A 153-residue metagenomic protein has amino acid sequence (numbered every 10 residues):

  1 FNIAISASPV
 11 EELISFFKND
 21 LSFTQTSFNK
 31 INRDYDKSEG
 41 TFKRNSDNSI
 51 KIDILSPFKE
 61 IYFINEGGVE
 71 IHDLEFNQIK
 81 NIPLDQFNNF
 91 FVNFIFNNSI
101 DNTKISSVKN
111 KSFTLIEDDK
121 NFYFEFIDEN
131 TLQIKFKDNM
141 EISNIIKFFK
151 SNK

Functional and structural regions predicted by a protein language model:
F1-A7: Classical Sec-dependent N-terminal signal peptides that target proteins to the secretory pathway
I14-R33: A short, Trp-centered hydrophobic/proline-enriched beta-strand micro-motif
F17-K18, K43-S49, I64-G68, V108-N110 (+2 more regions): Short, solvent-exposed coil/turn segments at beta-strand boundaries
N19-Q25, S38-F42, I50-I52: One face of beta-strands
K30-R44: Short, solvent-exposed loop/hinge segments that bridge or flank secondary-structure elements
K43-N89, N139-N144: An acidic-aromatic
E75-I116: Flexible, surface-exposed loop/linker segments and immediately adjacent secondary-structure boundaries
S107-K153: Gly/Pro-enriched, hydrophobic low-complexity segments that function as extracytoplasmic propeptides/linkers
